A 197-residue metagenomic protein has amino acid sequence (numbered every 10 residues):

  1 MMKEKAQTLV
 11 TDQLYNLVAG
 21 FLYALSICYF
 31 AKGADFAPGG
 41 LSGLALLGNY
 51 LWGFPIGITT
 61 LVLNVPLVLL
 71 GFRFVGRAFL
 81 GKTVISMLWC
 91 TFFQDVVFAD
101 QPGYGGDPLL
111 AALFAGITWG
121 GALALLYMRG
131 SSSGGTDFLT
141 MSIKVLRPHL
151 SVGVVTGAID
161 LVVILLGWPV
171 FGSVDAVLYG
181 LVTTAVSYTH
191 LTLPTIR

Functional and structural regions predicted by a protein language model:
M1-L9: Short, Lys/Arg-rich, polar N-terminal cytosolic tail immediately upstream of the first transmembrane signal-anchor
L25, L47, V68-L70, F92 (+3 more regions): Alpha-helical transmembrane segments of multipass membrane proteins
G43-Y50, D137-V145: Short amphipathic alpha-helical coupling elements at transmembrane boundaries
L51-L61, A112: Structural signature of hydrophobic alpha-helical transmembrane segments
W52-P55, D95-G106, K144-G153: Membrane interface segments of multi-pass transport proteins and intramembrane proteases
F79-W89, P108-L109: Cytoplasmic-side transmembrane-helix entry/capping segments in multi-pass membrane proteins
L88, F92-V96, A112-G130: Mid-bilayer segments of alpha-helical transmembrane spans in multi-pass integral membrane proteins that mediate
T189-T195: Conserved small/polar residues in nucleotide/adenosyl-binding loops
